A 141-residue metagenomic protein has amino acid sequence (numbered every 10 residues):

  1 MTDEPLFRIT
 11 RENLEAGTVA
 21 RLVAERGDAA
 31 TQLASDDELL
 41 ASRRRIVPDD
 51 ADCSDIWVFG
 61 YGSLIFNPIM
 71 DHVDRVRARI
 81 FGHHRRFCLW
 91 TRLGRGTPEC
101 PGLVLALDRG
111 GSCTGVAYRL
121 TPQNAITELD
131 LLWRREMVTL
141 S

Functional and structural regions predicted by a protein language model:
M1-S141: Glycine-aromatic micro-motifs
